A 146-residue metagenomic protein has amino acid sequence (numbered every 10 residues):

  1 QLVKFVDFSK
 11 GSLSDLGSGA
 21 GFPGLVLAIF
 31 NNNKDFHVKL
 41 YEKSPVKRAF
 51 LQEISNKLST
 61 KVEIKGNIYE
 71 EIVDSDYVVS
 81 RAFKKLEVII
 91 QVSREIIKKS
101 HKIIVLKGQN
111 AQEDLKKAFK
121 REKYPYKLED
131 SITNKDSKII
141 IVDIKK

Functional and structural regions predicted by a protein language model:
Q1-D76, S80, I90: Conserved SAM/SAH cofactor-binding pocket of Class I
H37, K61-E63, K102, Y124-K127: Conserved beta-strand segments of alpha/beta enzyme cores
K39, N110-K146: Active-site capping/gating segments
R48, L86-E87, Q112: Short, well-ordered alpha-helical microsegments
S55-N56, R94-I96, F119-K120: Short, solvent-exposed amphipathic alpha-helical segments in soluble enzyme and RNA/protein-processing domains
A82-K85, Q109: Short glycine-rich anion-binding loops that position phosphate/pyrophosphate groups of nucleotides and phosphorylated
I90-I103: A short glycine-rich, Lys/Arg-flanked "PGG" loop and its adjoining helix->strand segment in the class I
S100-Q112: Conserved beta-strand signature within the Rossmann-like core of class I S-adenosyl-L-methionine
